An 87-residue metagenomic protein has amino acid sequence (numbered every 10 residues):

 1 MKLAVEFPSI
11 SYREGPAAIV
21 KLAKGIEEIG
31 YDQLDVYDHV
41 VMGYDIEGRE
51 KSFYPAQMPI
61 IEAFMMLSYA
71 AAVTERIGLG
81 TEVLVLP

Functional and structural regions predicted by a protein language model:
M1-V73: N-terminal beta1-alpha1-beta2 module of alpha/beta enzyme domains
P8-I10, L79-P87: Conserved strand-turn element in the central/C-terminal portion of the radical SAM core barrel that lines
D35-V36, G78-G80: Conserved beta-strand positions in the central sheet of alpha/beta enzyme cores
